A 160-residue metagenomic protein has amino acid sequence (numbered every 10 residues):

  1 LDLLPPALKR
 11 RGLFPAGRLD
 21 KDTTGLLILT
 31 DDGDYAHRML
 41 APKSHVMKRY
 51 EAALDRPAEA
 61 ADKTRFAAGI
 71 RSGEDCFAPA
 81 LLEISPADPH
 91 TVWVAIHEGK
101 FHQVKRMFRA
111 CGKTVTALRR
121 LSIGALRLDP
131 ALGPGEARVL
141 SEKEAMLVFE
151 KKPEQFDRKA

Functional and structural regions predicted by a protein language model:
L1-A160: Basic, flexible Lys/Arg- and Gly-enriched helix-loop patches that mediate nucleic-acid binding at interfaces with rRNA
